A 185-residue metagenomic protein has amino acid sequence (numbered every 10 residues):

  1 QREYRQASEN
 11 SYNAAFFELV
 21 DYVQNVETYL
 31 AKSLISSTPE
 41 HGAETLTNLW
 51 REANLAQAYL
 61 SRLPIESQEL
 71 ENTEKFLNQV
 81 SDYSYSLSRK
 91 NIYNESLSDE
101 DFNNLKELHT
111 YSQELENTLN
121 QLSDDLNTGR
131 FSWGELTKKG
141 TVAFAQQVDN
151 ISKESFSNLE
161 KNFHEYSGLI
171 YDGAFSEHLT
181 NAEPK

Functional and structural regions predicted by a protein language model:
Q1-K185: Long, terminal "pre-/pro-" and other extracytoplasmic accessory regions that lie outside the mature folded/catalytic
